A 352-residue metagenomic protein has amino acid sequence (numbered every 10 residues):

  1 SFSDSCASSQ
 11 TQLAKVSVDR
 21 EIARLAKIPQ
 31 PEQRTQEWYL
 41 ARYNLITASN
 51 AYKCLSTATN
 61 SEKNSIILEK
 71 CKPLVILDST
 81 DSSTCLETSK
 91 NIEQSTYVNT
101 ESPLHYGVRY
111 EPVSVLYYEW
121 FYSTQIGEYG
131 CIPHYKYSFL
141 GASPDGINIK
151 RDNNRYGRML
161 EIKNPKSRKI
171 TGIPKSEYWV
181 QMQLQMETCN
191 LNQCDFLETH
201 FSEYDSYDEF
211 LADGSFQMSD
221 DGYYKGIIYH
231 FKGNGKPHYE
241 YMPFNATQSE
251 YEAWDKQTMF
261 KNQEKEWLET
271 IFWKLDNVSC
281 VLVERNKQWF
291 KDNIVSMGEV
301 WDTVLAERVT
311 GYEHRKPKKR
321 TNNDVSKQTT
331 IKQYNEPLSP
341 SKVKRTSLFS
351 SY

Functional and structural regions predicted by a protein language model:
S1-Y352: Accessory terminal regions of nucleic-acid processing enzymes
